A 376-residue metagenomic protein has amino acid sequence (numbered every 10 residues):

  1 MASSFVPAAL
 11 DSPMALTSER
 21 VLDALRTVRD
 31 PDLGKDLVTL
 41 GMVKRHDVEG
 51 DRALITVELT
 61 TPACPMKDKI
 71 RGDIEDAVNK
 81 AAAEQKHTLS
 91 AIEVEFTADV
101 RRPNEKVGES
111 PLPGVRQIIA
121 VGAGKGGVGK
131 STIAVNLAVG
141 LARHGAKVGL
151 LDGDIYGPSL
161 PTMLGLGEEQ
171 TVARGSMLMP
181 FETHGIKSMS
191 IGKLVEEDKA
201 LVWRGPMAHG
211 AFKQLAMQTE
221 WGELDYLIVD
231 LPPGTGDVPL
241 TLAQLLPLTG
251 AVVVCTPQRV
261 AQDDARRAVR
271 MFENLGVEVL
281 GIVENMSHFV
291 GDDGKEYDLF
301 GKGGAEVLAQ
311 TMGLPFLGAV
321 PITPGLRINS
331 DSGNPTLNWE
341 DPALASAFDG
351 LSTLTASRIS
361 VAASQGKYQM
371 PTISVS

Functional and structural regions predicted by a protein language model:
A2-K44, D76, K80: N-proximal, solvent-exposed amphipathic alpha-helical segments enriched in charged/polar residues
L25, V43, C64, V78 (+12 more regions): Residue-level signature of catalytic and energy-coupling elements of molecular machines, predominantly ATP/GTP-dependent
T39-M42, D47-A53, T60-G122, S352 (+2 more regions): Extreme N-terminal, non-catalytic leader segments that precede Walker-type/kinase nucleotide-binding cores
A81-A82, E95-T97, R102-P103, V269-S376: C-terminal lobe/tail of nucleotide-utilizing enzymes
I118-D154, A265, V269: Walker A/P-loop phosphate-binding motif and the immediately C-terminal alpha-helix
L141-W203, H209-M217: Phosphate-binding loop that captures ATP/GTP phosphates
V195-L242, A261: Phosphate-binding/switch loop-helix module in NTP-utilizing enzymes
G222-Y226, P247-A268: Conserved Switch II/interswitch segment of TRAFAC-class P-loop GTPases
